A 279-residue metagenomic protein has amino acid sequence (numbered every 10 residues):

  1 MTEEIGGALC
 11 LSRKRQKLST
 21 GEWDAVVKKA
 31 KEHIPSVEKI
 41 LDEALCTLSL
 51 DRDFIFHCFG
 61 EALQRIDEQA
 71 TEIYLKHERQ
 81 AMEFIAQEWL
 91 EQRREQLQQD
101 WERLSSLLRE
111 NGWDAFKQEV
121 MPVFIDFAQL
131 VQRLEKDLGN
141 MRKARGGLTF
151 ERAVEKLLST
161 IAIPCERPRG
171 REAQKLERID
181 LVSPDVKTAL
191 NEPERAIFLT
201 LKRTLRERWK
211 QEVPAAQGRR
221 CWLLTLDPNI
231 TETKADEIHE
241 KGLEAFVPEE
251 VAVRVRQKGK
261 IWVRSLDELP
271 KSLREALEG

Functional and structural regions predicted by a protein language model:
E3-L148, R152-A153: Interdomain/boundary linker segments immediately adjacent to catalytic/signaling cores
N140-A144, L148, R171-E172, F198-K202: Short, surface-exposed loop/turn motifs that are enriched in glycine and acidic residues and include a nearby proline
L148-P164: Internal active-site segments that recognize and position negatively charged phosphoryl groups and nucleotide moieties
R152, L176-R178, L190-P193: Conserved nucleotide-cofactor-binding alpha/beta core module
T160-E177, P184: A short acidic/basic microdomain associated with nuclease active sites
K175-V182, L201-E207: A general structural motif
E192-E249: Catalytic cores of nucleic-acid endonucleases
P228-G279: Domain-level recognition of nuclease-like catalytic cores that cleave nucleotide substrates
